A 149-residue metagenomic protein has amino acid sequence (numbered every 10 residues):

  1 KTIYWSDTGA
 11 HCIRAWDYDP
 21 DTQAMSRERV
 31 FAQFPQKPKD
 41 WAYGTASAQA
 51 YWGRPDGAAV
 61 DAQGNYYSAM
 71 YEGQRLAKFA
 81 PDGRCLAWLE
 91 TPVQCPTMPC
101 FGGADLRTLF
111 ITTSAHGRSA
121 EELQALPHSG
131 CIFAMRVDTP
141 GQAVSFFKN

Functional and structural regions predicted by a protein language model:
K1-I3, F34-N65, P92-R107: Beta-rich, blade/repeat-based domains predominating in secreted/periplasmic proteins but also intracellular
W5-S6, Y67-S68, I111-T112: Residue position within the beta-strands of beta-propeller blades
G9, R27, R54, E72 (+2 more regions): Beta-rich catalytic cores
H11-R14, Q74-L76, G117-R118, I132: Structural signal for beta-propeller blades
W16-A24, R136-Q142: Short loop/turn segments immediately following beta-strands, especially the blade-tip and inter-blade linker loops
A24-P35, A87-E90, V144-N149: Beta-propeller fold detector
G73-W88, Q94, G103, L109: Flexible "stalk/tail and boundary" regions
C100-N149: Blade-level signature of beta-propeller repeat domains, shared across WD40, Kelch, NHL, RCC1 and BNR/Asp-box propellers
